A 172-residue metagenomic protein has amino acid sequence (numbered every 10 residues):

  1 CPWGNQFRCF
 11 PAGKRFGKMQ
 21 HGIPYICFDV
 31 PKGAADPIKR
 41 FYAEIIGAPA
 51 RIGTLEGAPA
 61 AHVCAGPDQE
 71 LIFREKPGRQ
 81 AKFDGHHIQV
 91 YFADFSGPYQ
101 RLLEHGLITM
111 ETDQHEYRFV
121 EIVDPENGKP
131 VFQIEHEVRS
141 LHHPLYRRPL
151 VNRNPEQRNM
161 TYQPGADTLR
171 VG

Functional and structural regions predicted by a protein language model:
C1-V30, P49-E75, Q80, V90 (+1 more regions): Vicinal oxygen chelate
A34-F41: Ser/Thr-Pro-rich, acidic low-complexity intrinsically disordered regions of eukaryotic RNA-binding
A35, F95-S96: Residues at or immediately preceding the N-termini of alpha-helices
F83-H86: Eukaryotic phosphotyrosine signaling hubs
